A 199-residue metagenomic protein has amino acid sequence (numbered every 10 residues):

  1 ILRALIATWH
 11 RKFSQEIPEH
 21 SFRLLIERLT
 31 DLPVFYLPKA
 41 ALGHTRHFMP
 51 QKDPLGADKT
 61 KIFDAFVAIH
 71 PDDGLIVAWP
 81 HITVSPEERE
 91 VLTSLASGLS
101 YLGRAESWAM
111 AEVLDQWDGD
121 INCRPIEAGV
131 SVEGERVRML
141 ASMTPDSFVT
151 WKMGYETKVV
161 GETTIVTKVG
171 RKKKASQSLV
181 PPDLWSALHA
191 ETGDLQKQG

Functional and structural regions predicted by a protein language model:
I1-G199: RNA-interacting cores
